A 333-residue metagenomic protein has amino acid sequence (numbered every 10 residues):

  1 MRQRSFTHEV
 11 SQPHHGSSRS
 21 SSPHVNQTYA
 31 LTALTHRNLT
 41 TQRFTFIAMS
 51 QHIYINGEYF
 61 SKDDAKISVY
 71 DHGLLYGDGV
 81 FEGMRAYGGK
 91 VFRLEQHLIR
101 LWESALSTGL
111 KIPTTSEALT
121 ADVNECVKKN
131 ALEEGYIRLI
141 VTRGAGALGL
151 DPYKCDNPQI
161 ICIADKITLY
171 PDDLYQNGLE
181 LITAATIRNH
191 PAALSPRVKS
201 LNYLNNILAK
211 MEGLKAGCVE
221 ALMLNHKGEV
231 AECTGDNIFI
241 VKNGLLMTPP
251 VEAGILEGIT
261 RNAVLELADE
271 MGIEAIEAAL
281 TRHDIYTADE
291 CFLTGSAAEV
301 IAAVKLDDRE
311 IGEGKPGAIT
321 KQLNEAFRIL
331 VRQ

Functional and structural regions predicted by a protein language model:
R2-R4, P13, R19, R37 (+1 more regions): Basic polycationic patches enriched in arginine
F6-E9, P23, T35, Q42 (+1 more regions): Short, low-complexity interaction segments enriched in Ser/Thr/Pro/Gly
E9, H15-G16, V25, A30 (+1 more regions): Short hydrophobic alpha-helical segments enriched in small aliphatic residues
T28-A48: Short, Lys/Arg-enriched N-terminal segments with co-localized hydrophobic residues within the first ~10-30 amino acids
F46-L222, H226-E229, E252, L256 (+1 more regions): Conserved alpha/beta cores of soluble small-molecule-handling proteins
L222, E229-V251: Glycine- and Gly-Pro-enriched alpha-helical subdomains that act as flexible, kink-prone "lid/hinge" or packing modules
